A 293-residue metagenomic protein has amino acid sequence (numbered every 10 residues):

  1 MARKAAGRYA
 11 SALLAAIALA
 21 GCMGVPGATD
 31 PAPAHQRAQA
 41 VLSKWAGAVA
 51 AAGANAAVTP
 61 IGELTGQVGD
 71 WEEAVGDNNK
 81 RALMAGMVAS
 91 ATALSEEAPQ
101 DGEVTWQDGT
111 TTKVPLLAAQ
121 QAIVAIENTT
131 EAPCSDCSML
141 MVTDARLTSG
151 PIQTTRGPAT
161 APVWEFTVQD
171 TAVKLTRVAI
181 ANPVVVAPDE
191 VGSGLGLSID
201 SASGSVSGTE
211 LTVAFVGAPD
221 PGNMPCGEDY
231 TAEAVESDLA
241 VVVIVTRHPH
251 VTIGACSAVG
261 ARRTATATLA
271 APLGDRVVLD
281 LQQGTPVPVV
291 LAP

Functional and structural regions predicted by a protein language model:
A2-T268, D280-P293: Long, terminal "pre-/pro-" and other extracytoplasmic accessory regions that lie outside the mature folded/catalytic
A271-G274: Short proline/glycine-enriched turn/loop motifs at strand-loop junctions of beta-rich domains
